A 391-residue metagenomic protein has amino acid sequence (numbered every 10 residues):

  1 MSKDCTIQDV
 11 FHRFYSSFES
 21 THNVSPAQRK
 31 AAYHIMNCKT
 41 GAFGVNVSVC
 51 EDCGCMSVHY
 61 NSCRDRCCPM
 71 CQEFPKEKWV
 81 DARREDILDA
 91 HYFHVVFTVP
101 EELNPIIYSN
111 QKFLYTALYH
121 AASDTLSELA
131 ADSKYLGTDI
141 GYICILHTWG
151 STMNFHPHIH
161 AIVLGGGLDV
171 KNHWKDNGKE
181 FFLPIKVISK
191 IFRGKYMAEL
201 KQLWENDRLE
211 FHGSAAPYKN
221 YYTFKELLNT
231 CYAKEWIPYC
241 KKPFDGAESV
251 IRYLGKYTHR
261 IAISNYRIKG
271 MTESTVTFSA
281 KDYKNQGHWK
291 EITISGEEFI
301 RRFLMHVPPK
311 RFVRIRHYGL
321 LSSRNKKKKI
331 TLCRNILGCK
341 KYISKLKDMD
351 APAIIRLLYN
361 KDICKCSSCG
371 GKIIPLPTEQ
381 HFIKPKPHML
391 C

Functional and structural regions predicted by a protein language model:
M1-C391: Beta->alpha loop/short-helix hinge microenvironment recognizer with preference for catalytic Tyr/His contexts
